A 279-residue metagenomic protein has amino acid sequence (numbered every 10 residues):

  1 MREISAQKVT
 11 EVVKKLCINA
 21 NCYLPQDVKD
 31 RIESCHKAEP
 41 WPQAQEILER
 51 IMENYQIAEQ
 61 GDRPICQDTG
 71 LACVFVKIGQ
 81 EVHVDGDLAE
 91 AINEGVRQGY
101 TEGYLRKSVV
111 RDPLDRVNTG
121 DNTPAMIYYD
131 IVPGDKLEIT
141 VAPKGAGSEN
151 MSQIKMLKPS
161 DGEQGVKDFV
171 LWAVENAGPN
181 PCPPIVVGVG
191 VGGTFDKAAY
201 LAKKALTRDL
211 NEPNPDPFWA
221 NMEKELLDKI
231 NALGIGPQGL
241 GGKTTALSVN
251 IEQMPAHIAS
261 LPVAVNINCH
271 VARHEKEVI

Functional and structural regions predicted by a protein language model:
M1-I279: Non-transmembrane, aqueous-exposed alpha-helical and coiled segments at domain scale
